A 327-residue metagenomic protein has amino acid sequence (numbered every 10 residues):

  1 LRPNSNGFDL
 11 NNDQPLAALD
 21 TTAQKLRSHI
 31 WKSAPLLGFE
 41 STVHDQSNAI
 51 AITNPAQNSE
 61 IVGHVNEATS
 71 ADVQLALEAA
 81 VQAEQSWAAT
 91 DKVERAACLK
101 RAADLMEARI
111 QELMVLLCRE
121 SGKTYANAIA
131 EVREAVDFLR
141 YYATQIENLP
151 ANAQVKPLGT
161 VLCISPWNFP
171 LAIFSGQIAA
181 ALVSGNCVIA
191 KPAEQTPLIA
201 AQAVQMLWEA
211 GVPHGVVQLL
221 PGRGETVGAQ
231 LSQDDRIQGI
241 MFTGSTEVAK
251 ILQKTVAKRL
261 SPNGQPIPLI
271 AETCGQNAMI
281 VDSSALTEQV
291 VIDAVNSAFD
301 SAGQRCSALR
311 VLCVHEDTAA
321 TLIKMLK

Functional and structural regions predicted by a protein language model:
L1-E78, Q82-Q85, A89-A108, V115-L116 (+3 more regions): Terminal low-complexity tails and localization/encapsulation signals of metabolic enzymes
N54-A56, V65-T69, V115-S121, I129-V132 (+11 more regions): Active-site proximal loops enriched in glycine and acidic residues that flank catalytic Cys/His/Asp and coordinate
A76-S86, R101-L105, R109-E112, L116-E120 (+12 more regions): Generic, well-ordered alpha-helical scaffold segments in large soluble proteins
N148-H214, E288: Conserved small-residue-rich beta-alpha loop and adjacent elements that most often cradle the phosphate/pyrophosphate
A151, Q218-M241: A structured beta-alpha segment of the ubiquitous adenosine-cofactor-binding alpha/beta core
V161, G185, V217, I237-I240 (+1 more regions): Structural signal for hydrophobic
V161, N168, G224-Q230, T246-A249: Beta-loop-alpha module in the N-terminal Rossmann-like domain of NAD(P)-dependent dehydrogenases, especially those
E209-G211, Q233-D234, G239, T246-K327: ALDH superfamily catalytic-core signature
